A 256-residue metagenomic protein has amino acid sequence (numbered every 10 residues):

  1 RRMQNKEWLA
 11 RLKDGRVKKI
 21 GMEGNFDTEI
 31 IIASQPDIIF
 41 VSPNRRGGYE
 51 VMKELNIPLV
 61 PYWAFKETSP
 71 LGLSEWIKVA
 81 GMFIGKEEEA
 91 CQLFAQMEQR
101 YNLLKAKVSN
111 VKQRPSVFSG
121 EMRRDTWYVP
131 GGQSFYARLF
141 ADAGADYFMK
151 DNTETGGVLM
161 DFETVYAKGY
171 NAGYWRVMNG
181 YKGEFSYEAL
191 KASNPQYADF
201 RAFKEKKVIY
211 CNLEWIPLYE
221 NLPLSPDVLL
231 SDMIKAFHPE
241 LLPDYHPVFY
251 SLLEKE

Functional and structural regions predicted by a protein language model:
R1-S34, I38-N44: A short, structured surface patch at a secondary-structure boundary
L9-K19, A143-G156, A202: A local structural motif
R16, I38, S42-T126, K150-D151 (+1 more regions): Extracytoplasmic substrate-binding proteins
T28-E29, Y49, F162-Y166: Short hydrophobic/charged patches on amphipathic alpha-helices used for structural packing and interfaces
S34, L55-I57, A143-G144, K204: Short, structured coil segments at secondary-structure junctions
N44-E54, N179-K191: A ligand-binding cleft/hinge motif common to bilobed small-molecule-binding domains
Q99, L103, V158-T164, K191-A198: Alpha-helical scaffolding within the catalytic cores of extracellular/periplasmic polymer-degrading hydrolases
A106-E188: Flexible, glycine-rich surface segments
